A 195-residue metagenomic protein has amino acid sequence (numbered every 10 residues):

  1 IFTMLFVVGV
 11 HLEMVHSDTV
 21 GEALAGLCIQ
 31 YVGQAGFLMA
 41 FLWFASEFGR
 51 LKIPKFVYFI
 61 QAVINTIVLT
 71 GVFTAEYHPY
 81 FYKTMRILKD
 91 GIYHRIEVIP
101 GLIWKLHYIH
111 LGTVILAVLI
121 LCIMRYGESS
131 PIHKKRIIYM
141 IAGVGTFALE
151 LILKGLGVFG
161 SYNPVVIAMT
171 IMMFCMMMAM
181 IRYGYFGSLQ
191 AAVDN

Functional and structural regions predicted by a protein language model:
I1, V8-V10, M124-N195: Interfacial "cap-and-anchor" motif at the non-cytosolic start of specific transmembrane alpha-helices
I1-Y80, G101-I115, N163-M172: Individual alpha-helical transmembrane segments in multi-pass integral membrane proteins
E13-D18, H94-I96, F147-A148: Short hydrophobic/aromatic-rich motifs at helix boundaries and adjacent loops
V15-V20, G49-K52, E76-T84, Y126-H133 (+2 more regions): Transmembrane helix-loop junctions in multipass membrane proteins, especially transporters and channels
A40, A117-L121, I181: Transmembrane alpha-helix boundary/anchor motif
R86-I103: Juxtamembrane membrane-water interface segments that cap and precede transmembrane helices
L111-E128: Transmembrane alpha-helical segments in integral membrane proteins
